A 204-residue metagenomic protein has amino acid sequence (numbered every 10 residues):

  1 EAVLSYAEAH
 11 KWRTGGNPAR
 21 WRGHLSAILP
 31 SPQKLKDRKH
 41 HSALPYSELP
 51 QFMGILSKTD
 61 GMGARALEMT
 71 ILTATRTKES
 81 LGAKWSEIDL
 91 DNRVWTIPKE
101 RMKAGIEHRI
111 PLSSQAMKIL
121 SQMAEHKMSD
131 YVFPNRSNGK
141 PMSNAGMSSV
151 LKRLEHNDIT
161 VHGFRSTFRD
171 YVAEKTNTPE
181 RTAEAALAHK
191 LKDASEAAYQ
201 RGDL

Functional and structural regions predicted by a protein language model:
E1-A7, L112: Non-catalytic DNA-binding core/recognition domains of DNA-processing enzymes
Y6, H10, R153, Y171 (+1 more regions): Active-site catalytic microenvironments for nucleophilic, acid-base chemistry
A9-A83, D91, M102-I106, H126-K127 (+2 more regions): Basic, Lys/Arg- and aromatic-enriched nucleic-acid-binding interface segment
A43-P50, N92, R101, P111-I159 (+3 more regions): Active-site/catalytic core of tyrosine-dependent DNA strand-transfer enzymes
M62-E68, L72-E79, M142, G146 (+2 more regions): C-terminal catalytic core of tyrosine-transesterase DNA break-rejoin enzymes
T96-G105, M117, G139, E174-N177 (+1 more regions): Catalytic-site neighborhood detector that most strongly recognizes the C-terminal catalytic loop/helix of tyrosine
